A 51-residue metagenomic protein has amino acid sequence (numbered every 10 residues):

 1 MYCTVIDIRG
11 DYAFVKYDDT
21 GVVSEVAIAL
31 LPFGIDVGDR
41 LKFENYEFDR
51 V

Functional and structural regions predicted by a protein language model:
M1-I8: Structural detector for short beta-strands of small beta-barrel domains
R9-G10, N45: Residue-level signal for tight coil/turn positions that link beta-strands
D11-V15: Short aromatic-glycine-enriched beta-strand elements
G21-L30: A short macromolecule-binding patch
N45-V51: Short, Lys/Arg- and Gly-enriched loop/turn segments at beta-strand edges
